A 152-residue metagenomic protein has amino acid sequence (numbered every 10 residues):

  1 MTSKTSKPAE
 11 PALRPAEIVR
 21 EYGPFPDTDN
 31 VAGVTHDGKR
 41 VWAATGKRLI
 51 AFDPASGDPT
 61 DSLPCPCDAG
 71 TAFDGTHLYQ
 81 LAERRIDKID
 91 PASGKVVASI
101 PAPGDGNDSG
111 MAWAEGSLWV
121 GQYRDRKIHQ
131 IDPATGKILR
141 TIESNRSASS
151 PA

Functional and structural regions predicted by a protein language model:
K7-T28: A short helix->beta-strand "capping" segment at the edge of beta-propeller domains
F25-G38, C65-G75, P103-E115, N145-A152: Beta-rich, blade/repeat-based domains predominating in secreted/periplasmic proteins but also intracellular
D27, V41-K47, L78-R84, V120-D125: Conserved beta-strand positions in repeat-built beta-propeller and related beta-rich domains
D53-G57, D90-G94, D132-G136: Short loop/turn segments that connect beta-strands within beta-propeller blades
D58-T60, V97-A98, L139-R140: A structural motif specific to WD40 beta-propellers
T76, K95, G116, A134-K137: Tandem repeat domain/solenoid detector
